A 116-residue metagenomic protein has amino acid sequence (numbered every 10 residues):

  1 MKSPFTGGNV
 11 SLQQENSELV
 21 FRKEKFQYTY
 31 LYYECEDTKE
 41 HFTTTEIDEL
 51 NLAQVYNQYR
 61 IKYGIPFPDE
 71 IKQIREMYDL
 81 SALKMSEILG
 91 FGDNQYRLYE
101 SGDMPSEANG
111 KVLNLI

Functional and structural regions predicted by a protein language model:
M1, E15, Y28-E34, F67: Short metal-coordination and nucleic-acid-contact micro-motifs, chiefly zinc-binding Cys/His arrays
K2-T6, C35-T38: Short cysteine-rich clusters marking metal-coordination/redox-active sites
S11-Q13, T43-T45, P105: Short, non-ligating residues that shape and space the ligands of small metal-coordination modules and catalytic
Q14-R22: Short Cys/His-rich Zn2+-coordinating modules
F26-Q54: Short metal-binding segments enriched for Cys and/or His
L52-E76: A short, Lys/Arg-rich alpha-helix, primarily the initiator
D79-R97: Short alpha-helical DNA-recognition segment
G102-L115: Short, basic-rich loop-to-helix N-cap that marks the start of a DNA-contacting helix
